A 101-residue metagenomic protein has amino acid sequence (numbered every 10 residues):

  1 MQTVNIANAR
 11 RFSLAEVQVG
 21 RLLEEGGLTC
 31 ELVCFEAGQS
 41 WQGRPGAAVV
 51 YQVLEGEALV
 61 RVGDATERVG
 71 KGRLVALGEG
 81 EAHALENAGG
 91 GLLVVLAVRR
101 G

Functional and structural regions predicted by a protein language model:
M1-L32, V75: A short, N-terminal "cap"/entry segment at the start of jelly-roll beta-barrel domains of the cupin/DSBH fold
E24, G43-P45, Q52, K71 (+2 more regions): Conserved strand-loop elements at the edges of beta-sheets that form or border functional pockets
G26-L28, E36-Q39, E55-E57, G101: Short, charged/polar surface micro-motifs in flexible loops or helix N-caps
T29, V50, E57-L59, T66 (+2 more regions): Structural motif
T29-P45, E79: Conserved short histidine dyad/triad with adjacent acidic residue
C34-F35, R44-V60: Short, conserved beta-strand element in jelly-roll/cupin
D64-G80: Short acidic-glycine-tyrosine-enriched beta hairpin
E79-G101: Ligand-binding loop in jelly-roll beta-barrel domains
